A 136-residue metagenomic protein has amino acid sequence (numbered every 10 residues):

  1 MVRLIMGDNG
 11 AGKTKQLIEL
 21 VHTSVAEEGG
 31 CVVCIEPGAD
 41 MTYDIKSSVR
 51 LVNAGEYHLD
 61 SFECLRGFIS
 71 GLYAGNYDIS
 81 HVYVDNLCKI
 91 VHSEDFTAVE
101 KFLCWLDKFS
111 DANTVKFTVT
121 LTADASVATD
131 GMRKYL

Functional and structural regions predicted by a protein language model:
M1-G71, A128-D130: Conserved P-loop
E56, Y73, D78-L136: Replace "adjacent to P-loop NTPase cores in ATP/GTP-dependent enzymes" with "adjacent to NTP-binding cores
